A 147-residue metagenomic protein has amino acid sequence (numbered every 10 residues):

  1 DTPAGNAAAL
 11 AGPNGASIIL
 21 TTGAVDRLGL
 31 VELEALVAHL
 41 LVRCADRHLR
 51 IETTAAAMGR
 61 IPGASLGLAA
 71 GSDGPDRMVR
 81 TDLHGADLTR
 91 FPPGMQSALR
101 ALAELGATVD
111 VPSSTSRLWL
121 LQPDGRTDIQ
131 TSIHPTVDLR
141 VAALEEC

Functional and structural regions predicted by a protein language model:
D1-L49, P112: Peri-catalytic and regulatory segments of divalent metal-dependent proteins
D1-S17, A69, G85-C147: Active-site-proximal gating segments in proteases and membrane effectors
D26, A56-R60, V79, L83 (+1 more regions): Internal, well-ordered alpha-helical scaffold/interface segments that support domain packing or protein-protein contacts
D26, L30, G74, M78 (+1 more regions): Solvent-exposed, acidic/flexible segments
L28-L30, T53, D124-T127: Short hydrophobic "helix-edge" motifs at membrane interfaces and signal-peptide entry regions
A38-L40, G74-P92: An active-site-proximal "capping" alpha-helix that borders the catalytic cofactor pocket
D46-A70, L102-A103: Post-HEXXH active-site segment of zinc metalloproteases
L49, T53, D76, R80 (+2 more regions): Alpha-helix N-cap and coil->helix boundary residues
